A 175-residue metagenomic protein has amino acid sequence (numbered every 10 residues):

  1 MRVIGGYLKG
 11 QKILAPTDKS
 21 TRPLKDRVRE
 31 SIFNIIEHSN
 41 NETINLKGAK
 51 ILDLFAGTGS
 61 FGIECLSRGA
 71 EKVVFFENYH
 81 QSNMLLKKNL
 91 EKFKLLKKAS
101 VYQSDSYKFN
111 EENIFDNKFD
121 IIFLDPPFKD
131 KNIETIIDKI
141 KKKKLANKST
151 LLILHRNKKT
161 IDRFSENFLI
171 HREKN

Functional and structural regions predicted by a protein language model:
M1-N175: Class I S-adenosyl-L-methionine-dependent methyltransferase catalytic core
